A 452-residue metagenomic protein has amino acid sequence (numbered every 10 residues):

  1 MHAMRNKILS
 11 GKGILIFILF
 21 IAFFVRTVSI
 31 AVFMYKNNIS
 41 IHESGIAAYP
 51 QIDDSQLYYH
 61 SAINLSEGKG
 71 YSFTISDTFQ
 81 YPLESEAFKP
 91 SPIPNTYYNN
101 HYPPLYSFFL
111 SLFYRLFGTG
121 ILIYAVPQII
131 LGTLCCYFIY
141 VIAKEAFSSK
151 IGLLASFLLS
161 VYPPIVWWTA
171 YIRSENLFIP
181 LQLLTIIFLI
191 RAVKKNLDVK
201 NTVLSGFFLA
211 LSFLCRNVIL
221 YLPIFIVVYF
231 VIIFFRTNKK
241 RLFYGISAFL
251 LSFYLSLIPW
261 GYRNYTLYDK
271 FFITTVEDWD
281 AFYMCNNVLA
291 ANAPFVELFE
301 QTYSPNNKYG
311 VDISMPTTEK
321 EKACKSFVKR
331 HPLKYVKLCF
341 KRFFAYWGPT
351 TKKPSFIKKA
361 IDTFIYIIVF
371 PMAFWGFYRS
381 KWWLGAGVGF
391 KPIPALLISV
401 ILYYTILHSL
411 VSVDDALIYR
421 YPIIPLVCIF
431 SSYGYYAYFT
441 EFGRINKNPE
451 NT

Functional and structural regions predicted by a protein language model:
I18, A22-P82, G245-Y309: Juxtamembrane membrane-water interface segments immediately following transmembrane helices in multi-pass
I93-S111, R115-L134, F356-F364, R420: Loop-to-helix entry region of an early transmembrane alpha helix in multi-pass inner-membrane enzymes
T119-Q128, K320, S326-Y403: Membrane-interface anchor segments at the N-terminal boundary of transmembrane helices in multi-pass membrane enzymes
I121-I123, I139-V161, I179-P180, K200 (+1 more regions): Transmembrane-helix signature of polytopic, membrane-embedded enzymes that assemble or transfer cell-envelope glycans
V126-F147, L184, F188, P371-Y378: Transmembrane-helix motifs of polytopic, lipid-linked glycan transferases
K144-S149, T185-L204, S212, I232 (+1 more regions): Membrane-interface transmembrane helices that cradle and orient dolichyl/undecaprenyl
G152-P163, W167, I187, L209 (+1 more regions): Short helix- or helix-capping micro-motifs that position conserved polar/aromatic residues at function-defining sites
P164, A170-F178: Short acidic/glycine- and proline-prone juxtamembrane loop motifs at membrane-interface regions of multi-pass membrane
